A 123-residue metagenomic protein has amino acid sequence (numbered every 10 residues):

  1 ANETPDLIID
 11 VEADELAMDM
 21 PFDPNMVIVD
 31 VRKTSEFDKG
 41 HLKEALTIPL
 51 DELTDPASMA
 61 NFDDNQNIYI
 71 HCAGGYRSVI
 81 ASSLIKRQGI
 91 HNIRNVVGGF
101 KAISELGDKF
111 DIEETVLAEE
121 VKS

Functional and structural regions predicted by a protein language model:
A1-V27, V31-S123: Rhodanese-like catalytic fold shared by cysteine-dependent sulfurtransferases and DSP/PTP-type phosphatases
